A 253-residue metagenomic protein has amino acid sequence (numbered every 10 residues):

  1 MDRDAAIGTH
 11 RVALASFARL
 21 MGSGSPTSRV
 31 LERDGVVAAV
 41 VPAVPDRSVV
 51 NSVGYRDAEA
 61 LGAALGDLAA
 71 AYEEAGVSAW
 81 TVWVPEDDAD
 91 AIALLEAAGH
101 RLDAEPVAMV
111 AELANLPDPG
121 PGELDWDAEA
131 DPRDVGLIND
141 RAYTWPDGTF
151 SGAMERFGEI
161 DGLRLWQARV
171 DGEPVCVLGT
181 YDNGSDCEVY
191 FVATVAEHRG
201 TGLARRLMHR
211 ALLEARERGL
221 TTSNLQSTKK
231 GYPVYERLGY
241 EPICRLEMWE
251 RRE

Functional and structural regions predicted by a protein language model:
M1-E73, G148: N-terminal charged segments
V44-S52, D103, Y181-Y190, R199: A conserved beta-turn-beta hairpin within the catalytic core of GNAT-like acetyltransferases that forms part
R56-G122, A128, W249-R251: Acyl-donor-binding surface of acyltransferase catalytic domains
L61-A70, F191-T194, G200-L213, E217: Conserved acetyl-CoA-binding loop-helix of GNAT-fold acetyltransferases
A75-P85, A215-S227: Conserved GNAT acetyl-CoA-binding A-motif
D88-L102, R205, E217, K229-R245: Conserved active-site alpha-helix within GNAT-family acetyltransferase domains
D118, E129-R141: A short, well-structured alpha-helix characteristic of acyl/acetyltransferase catalytic modules
G148-V195: A conserved beta-strand-loop-helix scaffold within acyl/acetyltransferase catalytic domains
